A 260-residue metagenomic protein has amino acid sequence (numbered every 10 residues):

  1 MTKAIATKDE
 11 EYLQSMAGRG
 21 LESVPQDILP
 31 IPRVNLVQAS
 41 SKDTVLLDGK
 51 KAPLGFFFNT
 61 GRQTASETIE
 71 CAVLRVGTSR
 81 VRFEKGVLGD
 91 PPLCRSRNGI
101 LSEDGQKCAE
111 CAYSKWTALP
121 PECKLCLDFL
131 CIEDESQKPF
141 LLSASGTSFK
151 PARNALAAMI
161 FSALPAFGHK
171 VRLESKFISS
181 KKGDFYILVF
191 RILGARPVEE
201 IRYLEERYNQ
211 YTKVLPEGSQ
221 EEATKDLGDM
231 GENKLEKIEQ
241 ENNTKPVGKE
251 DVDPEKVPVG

Functional and structural regions predicted by a protein language model:
M1-E135, G260: OB-fold ssDNA-binding interfaces and closely related basic DNA-contact patches used across DNA replication/repair
M1-L46, P197-G260: Glycine- and charge-rich intrinsically disordered segments
I5, I28-I31, I69, I100 (+7 more regions): Weak global preference for isoleucine
A6-D9, C111, A155-L173, K237 (+2 more regions): A broad, low-amplitude sensor of folded, mature protein cores
K85-G89, C94, C123, F167-K176 (+2 more regions): Short glycine-rich, low-complexity/disordered patches
E122-V198: Extended serine/threonine-enriched, polar tracts that run as long, contiguous segments within proteins
